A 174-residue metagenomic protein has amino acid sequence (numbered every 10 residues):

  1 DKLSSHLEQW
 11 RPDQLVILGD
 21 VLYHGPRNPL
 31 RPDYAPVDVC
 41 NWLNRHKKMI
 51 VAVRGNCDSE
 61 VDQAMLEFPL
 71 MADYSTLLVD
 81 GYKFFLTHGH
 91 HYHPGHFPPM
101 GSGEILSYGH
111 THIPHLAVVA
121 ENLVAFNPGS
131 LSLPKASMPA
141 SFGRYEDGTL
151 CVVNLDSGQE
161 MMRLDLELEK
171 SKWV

Functional and structural regions predicted by a protein language model:
D1-E8, M162-V174: Catalytic phosphate/metal-binding cores of nucleic-acid and nucleotide-processing enzymes, i.e., regions that mediate
D1-V79: Core catalytic region of metal-dependent phosphoesterases/phosphodiesterases, especially metallo-beta-lactamase-like
G25, P29, L133-K135, L166 (+1 more regions): Active-site-proximal loop/helix segment associated with metal-binding centers of metalloenzymes
A72, K83-F85, H90-M162, E167: Conserved beta-sheet core of the metallophosphoesterase superfamily
